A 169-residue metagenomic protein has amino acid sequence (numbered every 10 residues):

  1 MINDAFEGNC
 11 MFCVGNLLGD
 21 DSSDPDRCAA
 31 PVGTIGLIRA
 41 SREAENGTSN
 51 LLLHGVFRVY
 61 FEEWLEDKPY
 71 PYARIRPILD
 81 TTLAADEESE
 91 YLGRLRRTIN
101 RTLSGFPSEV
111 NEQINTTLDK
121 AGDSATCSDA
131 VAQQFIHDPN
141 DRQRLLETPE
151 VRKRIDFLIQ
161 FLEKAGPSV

Functional and structural regions predicted by a protein language model:
M1-V169: N-terminal low-complexity, acidic/polar interaction/targeting segments
